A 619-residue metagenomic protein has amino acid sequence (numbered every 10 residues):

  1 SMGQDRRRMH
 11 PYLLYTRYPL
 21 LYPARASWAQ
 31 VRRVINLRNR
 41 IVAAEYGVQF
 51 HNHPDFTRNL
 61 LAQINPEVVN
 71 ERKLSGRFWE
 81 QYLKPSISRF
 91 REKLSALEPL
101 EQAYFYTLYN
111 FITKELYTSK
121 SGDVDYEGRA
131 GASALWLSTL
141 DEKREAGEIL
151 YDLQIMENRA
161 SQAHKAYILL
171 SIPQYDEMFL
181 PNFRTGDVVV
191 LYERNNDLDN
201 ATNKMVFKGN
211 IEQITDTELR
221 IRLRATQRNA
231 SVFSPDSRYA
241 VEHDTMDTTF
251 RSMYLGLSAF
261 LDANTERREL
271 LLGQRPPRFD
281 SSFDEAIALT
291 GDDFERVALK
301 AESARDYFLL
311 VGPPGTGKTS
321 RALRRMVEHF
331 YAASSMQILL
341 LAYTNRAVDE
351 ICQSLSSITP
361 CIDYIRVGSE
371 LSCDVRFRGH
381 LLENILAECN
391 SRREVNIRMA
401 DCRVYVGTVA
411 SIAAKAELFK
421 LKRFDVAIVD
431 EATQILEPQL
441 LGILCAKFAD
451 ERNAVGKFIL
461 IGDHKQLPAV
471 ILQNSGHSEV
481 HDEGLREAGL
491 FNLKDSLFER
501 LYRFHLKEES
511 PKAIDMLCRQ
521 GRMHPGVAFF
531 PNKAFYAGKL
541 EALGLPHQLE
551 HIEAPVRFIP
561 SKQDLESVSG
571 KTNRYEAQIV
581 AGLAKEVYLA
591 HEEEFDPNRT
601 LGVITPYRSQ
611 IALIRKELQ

Functional and structural regions predicted by a protein language model:
M2-T113, N158, Q162-S303, S356 (+5 more regions): Pre-ATPase regulatory/linker segments immediately N-terminal to the P-loop/RecA-like helicase/translocase core
L180-R184, E302, D306, N396-D401 (+3 more regions): Short basic/glycine-enriched coil/helix segment immediately N-terminal to the Walker B
F283, S335-A427, V470-L490, K616-Q619: Conserved P-loop NTPase motor core of helicases/translocases
A298-Y307, Y331-A333: Phosphate-binding P-loop
A304-E328: Walker A/P-loop
F308-V311, L339, G602: Short hydrophobic/aromatic beta-strand immediately N-terminal to the Walker A/P-loop
T319-A333, E350, S354-S356, A446-A449: Walker A/P-loop NTP-binding motif
A333, T344, A410-S411, L418 (+2 more regions): Conserved helicase motor core of SF1/SF2 NTP-dependent helicases
